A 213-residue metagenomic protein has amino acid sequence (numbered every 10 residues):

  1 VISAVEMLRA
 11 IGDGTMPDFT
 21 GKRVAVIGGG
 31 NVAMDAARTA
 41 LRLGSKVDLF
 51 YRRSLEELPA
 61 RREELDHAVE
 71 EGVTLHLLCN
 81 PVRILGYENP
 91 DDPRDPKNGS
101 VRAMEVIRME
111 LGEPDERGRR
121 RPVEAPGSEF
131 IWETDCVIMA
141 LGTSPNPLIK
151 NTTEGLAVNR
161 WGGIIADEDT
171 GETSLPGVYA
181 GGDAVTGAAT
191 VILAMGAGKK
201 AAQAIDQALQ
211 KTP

Functional and structural regions predicted by a protein language model:
I2, T74-H76, E105, Y179: General small-molecule cofactor/ligand-binding pocket signal
I2-K22, D115-A188: FAD-site-proximal beta/loop scaffold in flavoenzymes
D13-T15, L78-D135: A structured beta-alpha segment of the ubiquitous adenosine-cofactor-binding alpha/beta core
M16-S45: Rossmann-like NAD(P)H-binding beta-loop-alpha module
G29, R52-S54, D183: Cofactor-binding loop segments of dinucleotide-utilizing enzymes, especially the Rossmann-like FAD- and NAD(P)+-binding
A36, G181-T212: A conserved FAD-binding loop/helix module that cradles the flavin
A37-R83, P213: Rossmann-like dinucleotide-binding cores of NAD(P)H-dependent redox enzymes
